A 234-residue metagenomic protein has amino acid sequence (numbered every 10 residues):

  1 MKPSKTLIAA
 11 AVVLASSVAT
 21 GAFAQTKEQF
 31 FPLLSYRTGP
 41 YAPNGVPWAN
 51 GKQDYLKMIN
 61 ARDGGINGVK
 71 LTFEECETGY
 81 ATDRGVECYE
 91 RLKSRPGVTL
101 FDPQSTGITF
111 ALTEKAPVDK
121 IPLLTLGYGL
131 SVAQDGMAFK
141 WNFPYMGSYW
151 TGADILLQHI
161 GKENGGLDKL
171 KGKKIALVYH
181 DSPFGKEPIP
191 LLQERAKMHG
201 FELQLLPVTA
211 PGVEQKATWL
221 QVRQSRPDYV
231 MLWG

Functional and structural regions predicted by a protein language model:
M1-A9: Bacterial N-terminal signal peptides that target proteins for export
A9-V18: Bacterial N-terminal signal peptides
V18-A24: Sec/Tat signal peptide C-region and signal peptidase I cleavage site
T26-F30, P43-N50, R62-G136, Y145 (+1 more regions): Beta-alpha junction/loop-to-helix N-cap segments that form part of ligand/metal-binding clefts
F31-P40: Acidic/histidine-rich, surface-exposed loop or edge segments in extracytoplasmic proteins
P40-N50, P183-P188: Glycine- and acidic-residue-enriched helix-capping/strand-helix junction motifs
N50-F73, G165-D168, K197-G200: Signal peptide-proximal N-terminal region of secreted/periplasmic/extracellular or secretory-lumen proteins
S131-V132, K140-G234: Extracellular/periplasmic Venus flytrap/periplasmic-binding protein
